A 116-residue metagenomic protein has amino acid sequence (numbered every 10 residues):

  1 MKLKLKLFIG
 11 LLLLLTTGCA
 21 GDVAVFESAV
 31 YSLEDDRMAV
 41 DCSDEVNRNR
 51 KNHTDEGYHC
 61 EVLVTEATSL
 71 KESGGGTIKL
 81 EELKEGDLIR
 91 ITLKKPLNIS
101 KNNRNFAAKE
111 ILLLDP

Functional and structural regions predicted by a protein language model:
K2-K6, L13-T54, S73-P116: Short, flexible, surface-exposed loop segments at domain boundaries
F8, R48, E61-V64: A generic structural signal for ordered alpha-helices
D55-T77: Beta-strand/loop nucleic-acid-binding surfaces
